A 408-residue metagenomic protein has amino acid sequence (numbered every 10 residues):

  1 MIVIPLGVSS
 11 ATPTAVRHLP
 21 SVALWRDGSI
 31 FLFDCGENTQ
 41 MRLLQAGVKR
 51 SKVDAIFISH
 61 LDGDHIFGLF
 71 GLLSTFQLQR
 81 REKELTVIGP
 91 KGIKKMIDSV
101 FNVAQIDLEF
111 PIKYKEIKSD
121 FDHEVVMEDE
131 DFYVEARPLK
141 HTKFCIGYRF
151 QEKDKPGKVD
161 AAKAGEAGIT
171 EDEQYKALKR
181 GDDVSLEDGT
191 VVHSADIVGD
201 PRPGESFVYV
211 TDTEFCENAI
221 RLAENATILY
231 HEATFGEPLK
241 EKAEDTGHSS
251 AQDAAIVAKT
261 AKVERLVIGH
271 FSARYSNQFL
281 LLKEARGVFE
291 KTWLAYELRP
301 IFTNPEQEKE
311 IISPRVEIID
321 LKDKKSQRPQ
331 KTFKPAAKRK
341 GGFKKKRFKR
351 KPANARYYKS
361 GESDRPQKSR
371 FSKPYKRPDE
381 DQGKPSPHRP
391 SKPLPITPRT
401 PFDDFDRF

Functional and structural regions predicted by a protein language model:
M1-V48, E82-E84, Y148-F150, G157 (+2 more regions): Conserved beta-strand hairpin/beta-sheet module of binuclear metal-dependent hydrolase folds, prominently
V3, D34, L43, H60 (+8 more regions): Divalent metal-coordination and catalytic microenvironments
F33-G36, V53-L61, P90, V208-T213 (+3 more regions): Active-site neighborhood of phospho(di)ester-bond hydrolases with catalytic His/Asp-centered motifs
N38-I88, L108, E116-K118: Active-site metal-binding motif and surrounding structural segment of the metallo-beta-lactamase
R81-L85, K91-S119, R274: Active-site neighborhood of divalent metal-dependent phosphoester bond hydrolases
K118-I268, N277-V288, N304-D323: Metal-dependent phosphodiesterase/nuclease catalytic metal-binding core
E290-P300: Conserved phosphate-binding/catalytic loops in two-lobed NTP-binding clefts
E308-F408: Basic Arg/Gly/Lys-rich low-complexity intrinsically disordered segments
